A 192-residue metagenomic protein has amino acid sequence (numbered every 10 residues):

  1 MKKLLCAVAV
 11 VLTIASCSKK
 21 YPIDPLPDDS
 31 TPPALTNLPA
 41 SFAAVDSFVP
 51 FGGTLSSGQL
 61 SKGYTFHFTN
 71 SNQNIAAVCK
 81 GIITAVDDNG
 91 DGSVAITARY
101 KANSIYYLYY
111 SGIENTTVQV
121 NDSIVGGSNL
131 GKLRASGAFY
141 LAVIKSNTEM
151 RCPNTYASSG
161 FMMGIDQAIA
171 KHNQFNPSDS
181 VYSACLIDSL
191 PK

Functional and structural regions predicted by a protein language model:
M1-L4, K19: Positively charged n-region of N-terminal signal peptides that target proteins for export
L5-A9: Sec-dependent signal peptide hydrophobic core
V10-V11, S178: Residue-level signal for mature regions of secreted extracellular proteins and peptides
I14-S16: C-terminal motif of bacterial Sec signal peptides marking the signal peptidase cleavage site
K20-V94, V120, V125-G126, I169-K192: Surface-exposed, glycine-biased beta-strand/turn segments
A77-T117, G137-V143: Zn2+-dependent peptidoglycan hydrolase active-site motif and core
V118-G137: Beta-rich strand-turn-strand
S136-K192: Acidic, glycine-rich catalytic/binding loops that coordinate metals and/or anionic ligands
